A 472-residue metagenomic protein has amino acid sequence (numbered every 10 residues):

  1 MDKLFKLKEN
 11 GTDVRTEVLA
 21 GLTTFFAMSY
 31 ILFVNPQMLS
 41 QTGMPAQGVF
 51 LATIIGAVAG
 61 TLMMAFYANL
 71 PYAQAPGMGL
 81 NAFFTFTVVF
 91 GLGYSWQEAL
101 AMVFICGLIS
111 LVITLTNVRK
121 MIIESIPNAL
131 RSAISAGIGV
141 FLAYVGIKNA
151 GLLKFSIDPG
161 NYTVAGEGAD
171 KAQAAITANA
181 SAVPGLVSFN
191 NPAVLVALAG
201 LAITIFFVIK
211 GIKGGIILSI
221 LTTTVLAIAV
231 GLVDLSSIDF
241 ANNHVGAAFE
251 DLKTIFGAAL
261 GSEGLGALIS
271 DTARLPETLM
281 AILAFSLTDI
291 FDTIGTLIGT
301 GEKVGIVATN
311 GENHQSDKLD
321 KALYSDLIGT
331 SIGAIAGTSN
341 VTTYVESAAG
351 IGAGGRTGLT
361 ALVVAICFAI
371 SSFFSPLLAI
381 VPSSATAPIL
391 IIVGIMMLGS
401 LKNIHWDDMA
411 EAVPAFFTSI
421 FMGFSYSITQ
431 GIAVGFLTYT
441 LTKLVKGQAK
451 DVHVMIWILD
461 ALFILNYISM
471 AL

Functional and structural regions predicted by a protein language model:
M1-G48, I220-L319, F463-L465: Helix-loop-helix hairpins and the membrane-proximal interhelical loops of multi-pass alpha-helical transport proteins
D2-N35, G56, G77-F86, F90-I138 (+1 more regions): Helix-loop-helix junctions within the multi-pass membrane cores of secondary transporters/permeases
V18, M38, I122, G214 (+3 more regions): Residue-level signature of catalytic and energy-coupling elements of molecular machines, predominantly ATP/GTP-dependent
I31, T61, L111, I228-G231 (+2 more regions): Hydrophobic transmembrane alpha-helices of multi-pass small-molecule transporters
G43-L62: Loop-to-helix transition at the N-terminal end of transmembrane alpha-helices
A46-Q47, Y72, W96, I428: Membrane-helix interface/capping residues of multi-pass secondary transporters
G60-A73, F206-G211, A284-D292, D326-A336 (+3 more regions): Transmembrane alpha-helix interface/packing and boundary motifs in multi-pass membrane proteins, characterized by
L92-T222, T360-L472: Membrane-embedded alpha-helical modules
